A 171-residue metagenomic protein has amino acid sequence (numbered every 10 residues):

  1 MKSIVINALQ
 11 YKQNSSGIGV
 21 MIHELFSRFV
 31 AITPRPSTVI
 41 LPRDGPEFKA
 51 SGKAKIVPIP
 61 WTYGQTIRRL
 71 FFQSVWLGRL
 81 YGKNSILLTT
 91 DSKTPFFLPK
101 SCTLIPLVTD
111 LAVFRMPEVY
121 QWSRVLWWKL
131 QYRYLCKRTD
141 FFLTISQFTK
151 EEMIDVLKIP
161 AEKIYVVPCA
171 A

Functional and structural regions predicted by a protein language model:
M1-A171: Carbohydrate transferase catalytic cores enriched for Leloir-type hexosyltransferases
